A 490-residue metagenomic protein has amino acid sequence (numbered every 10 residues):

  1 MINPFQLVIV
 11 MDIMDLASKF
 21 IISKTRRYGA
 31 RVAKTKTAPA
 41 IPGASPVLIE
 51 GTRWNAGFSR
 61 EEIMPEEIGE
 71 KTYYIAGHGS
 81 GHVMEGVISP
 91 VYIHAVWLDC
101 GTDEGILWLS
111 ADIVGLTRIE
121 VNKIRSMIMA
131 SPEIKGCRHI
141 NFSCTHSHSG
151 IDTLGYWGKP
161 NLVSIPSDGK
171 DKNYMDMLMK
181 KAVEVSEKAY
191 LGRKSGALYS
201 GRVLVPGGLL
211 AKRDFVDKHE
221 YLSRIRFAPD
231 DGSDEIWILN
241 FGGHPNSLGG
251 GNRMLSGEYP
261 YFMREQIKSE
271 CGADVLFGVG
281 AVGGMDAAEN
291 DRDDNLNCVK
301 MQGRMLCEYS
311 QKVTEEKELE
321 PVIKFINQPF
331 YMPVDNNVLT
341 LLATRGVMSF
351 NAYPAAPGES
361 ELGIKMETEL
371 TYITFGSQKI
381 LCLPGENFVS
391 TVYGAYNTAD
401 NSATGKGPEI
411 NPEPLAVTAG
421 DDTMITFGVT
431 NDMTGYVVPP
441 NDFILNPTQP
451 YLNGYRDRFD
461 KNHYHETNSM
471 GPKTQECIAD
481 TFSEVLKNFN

Functional and structural regions predicted by a protein language model:
I2-S143, S147-M301, P321-N490: Conserved beta-alpha junction segments in alpha/beta enzyme cores
L306: Anionic-ligand-binding alpha/beta catalytic cores of soluble enzymes and soluble regulatory domains that recognize
E315-L319: Flexible helix-coil linker/hinge segments at domain or subdomain boundaries
